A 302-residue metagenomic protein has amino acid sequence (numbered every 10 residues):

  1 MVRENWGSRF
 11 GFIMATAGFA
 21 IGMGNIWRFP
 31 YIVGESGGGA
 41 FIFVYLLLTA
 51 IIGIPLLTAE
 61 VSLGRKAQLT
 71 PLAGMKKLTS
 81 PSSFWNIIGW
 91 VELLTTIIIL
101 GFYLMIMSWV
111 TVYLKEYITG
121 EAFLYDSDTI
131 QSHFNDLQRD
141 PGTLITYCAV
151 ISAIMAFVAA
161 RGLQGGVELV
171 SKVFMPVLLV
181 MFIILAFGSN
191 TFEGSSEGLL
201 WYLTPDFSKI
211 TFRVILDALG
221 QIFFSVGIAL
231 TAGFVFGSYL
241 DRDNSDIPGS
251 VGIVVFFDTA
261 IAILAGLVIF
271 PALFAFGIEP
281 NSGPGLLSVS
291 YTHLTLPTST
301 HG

Functional and structural regions predicted by a protein language model:
M1-W27, L56-V61, R65-L78, S82-I87 (+1 more regions): Membrane-interface "cap" regions at the ends of multi-pass membrane proteins
E4, G34-A59, T143-L144, I261: Extracellular loop-to-transmembrane helix junctions
G11-L48, T231-F234, G249-T259: Transmembrane helix-boundary motif of multi-pass solute transporters/channels
I32-S36, P71-I88, M105-A160, Q164 (+2 more regions): Inter-helical loop and helix-membrane interface segments of multi-pass membrane transporters/permeases
L48-I52, T95-G101, M107-K115, Y147-A160 (+1 more regions): Hydrophobic core segments of alpha-helical transmembrane domains in multi-pass membrane transport and ion-translocation
E60-V61, F187-W201, I261-L287: Extracellular/periplasmic helix-exit of transmembrane alpha-helices
V158-P176, S195-G198, I210-I215, I228-I261: Hydrophobic, small-residue-rich membrane helices and short re-entrant helix-turn-helix hairpins that build
T292-T298: Conserved small/polar residues in nucleotide/adenosyl-binding loops
